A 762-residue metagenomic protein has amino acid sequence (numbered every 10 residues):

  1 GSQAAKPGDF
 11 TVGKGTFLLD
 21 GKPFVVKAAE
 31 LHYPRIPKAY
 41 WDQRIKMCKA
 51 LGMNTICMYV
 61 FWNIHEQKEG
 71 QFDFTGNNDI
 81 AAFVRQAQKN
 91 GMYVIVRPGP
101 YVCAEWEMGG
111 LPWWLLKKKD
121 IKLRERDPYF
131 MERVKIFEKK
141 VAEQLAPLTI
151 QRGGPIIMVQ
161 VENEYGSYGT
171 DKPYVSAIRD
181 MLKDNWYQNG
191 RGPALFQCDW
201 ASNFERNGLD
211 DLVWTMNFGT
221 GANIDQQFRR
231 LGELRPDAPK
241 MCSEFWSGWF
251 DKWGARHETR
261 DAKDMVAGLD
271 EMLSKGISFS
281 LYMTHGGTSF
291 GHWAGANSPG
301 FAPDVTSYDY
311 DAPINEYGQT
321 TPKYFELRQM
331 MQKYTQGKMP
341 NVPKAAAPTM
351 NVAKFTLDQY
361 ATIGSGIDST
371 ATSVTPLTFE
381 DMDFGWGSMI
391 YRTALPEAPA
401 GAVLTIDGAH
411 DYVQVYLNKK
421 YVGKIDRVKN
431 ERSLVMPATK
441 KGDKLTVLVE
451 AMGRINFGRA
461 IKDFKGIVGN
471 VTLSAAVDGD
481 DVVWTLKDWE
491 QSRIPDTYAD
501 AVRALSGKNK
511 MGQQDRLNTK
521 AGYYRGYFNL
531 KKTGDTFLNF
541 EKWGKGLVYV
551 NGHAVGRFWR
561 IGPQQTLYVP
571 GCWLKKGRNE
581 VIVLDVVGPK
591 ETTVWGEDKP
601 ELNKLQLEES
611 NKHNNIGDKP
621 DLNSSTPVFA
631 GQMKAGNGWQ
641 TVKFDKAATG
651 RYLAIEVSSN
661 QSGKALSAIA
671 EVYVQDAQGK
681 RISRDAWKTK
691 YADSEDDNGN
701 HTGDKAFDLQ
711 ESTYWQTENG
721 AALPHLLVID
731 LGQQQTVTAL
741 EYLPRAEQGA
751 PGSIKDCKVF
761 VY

Functional and structural regions predicted by a protein language model:
S2-T55, R85: N-terminal carbohydrate-binding accessory modules
W41-E107, R179, K183-D184: Aromatic-lined substrate-binding rim segments of carbohydrate-active enzymes
G70-N78, K89, P100-R124, P173-D180 (+3 more regions): Aromatic- and acidic-residue-enriched segments that line the glycan-binding/catalytic groove of carbohydrate-active
F130-L209: Active-site neighborhood of glycoside hydrolase catalytic domains
N185, G221-N315, Q319: Catalytic-core region of carbohydrate-active enzymes that cleave or remodel glycosidic bonds
G401-Y416, L445, F528-N551, F558-W559 (+1 more regions): Aromatic-lined ligand-binding clefts that engage carbohydrates, nucleic acids, or primary amines
V447-G453, V583-K590, E656-G663: Short beta-strand-plus-loop segments that form exposed binding edges in beta-rich domains
K619-S624, Q632-T689, D693-Y762: Aromatic, loop-rich ligand-recognition surfaces of beta-strand-rich domains
